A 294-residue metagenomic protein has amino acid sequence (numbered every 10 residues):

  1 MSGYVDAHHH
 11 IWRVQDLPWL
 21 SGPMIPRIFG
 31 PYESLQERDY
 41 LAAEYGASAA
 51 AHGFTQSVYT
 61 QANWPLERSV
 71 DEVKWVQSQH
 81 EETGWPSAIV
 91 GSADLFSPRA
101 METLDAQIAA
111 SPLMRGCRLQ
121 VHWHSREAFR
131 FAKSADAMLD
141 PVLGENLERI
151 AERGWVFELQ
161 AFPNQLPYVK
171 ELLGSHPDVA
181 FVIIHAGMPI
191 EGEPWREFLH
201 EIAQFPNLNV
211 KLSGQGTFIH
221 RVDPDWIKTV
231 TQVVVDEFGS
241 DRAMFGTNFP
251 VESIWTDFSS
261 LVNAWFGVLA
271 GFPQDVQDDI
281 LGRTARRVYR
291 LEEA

Functional and structural regions predicted by a protein language model:
M1-E145, R149-R153, L173, E191-E193 (+1 more regions): Mid-domain alpha/beta scaffold segments of enzyme catalytic cores
S2-A7, D16-S48, Q56, V233 (+2 more regions): Mid-to-C-terminal alpha-helical segments outside catalytic/metal-binding sites
Y4-A7, T60, V90, R118 (+3 more regions): Active-site neighborhood of phospho(di)ester-bond hydrolases with catalytic His/Asp-centered motifs
N63, L95, V121-W123, A161-Q165 (+3 more regions): Active-site-proximal loop/turn and secondary-structure-junction residues that shape catalytic pockets, frequently
E67, F218-R221, E252-W255: A generic structural signal for short coil/turn motifs at secondary-structure boundaries
K74-S78, D105, K170-E171, H200 (+2 more regions): Active-site phosphate/pyrophosphate- and oxyanion-stabilizing loops and adjacent acidic/basic residues in soluble
E81-W85, A110-P112, S175-A180, F205-N207 (+2 more regions): Short helix-capping segments at alpha-helix termini
K133-M244: Catalytic pocket-lining loop regions of alpha/beta-barrel enzymes, especially the amidohydrolase/enolase/GH5 lineages
